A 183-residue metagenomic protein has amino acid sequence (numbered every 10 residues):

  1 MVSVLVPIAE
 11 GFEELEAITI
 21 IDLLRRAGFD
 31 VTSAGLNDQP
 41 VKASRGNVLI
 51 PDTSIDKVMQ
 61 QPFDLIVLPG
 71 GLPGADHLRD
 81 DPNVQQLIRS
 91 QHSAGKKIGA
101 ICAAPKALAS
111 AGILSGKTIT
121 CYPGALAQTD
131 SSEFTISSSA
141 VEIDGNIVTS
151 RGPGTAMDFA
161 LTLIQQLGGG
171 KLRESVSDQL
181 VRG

Functional and structural regions predicted by a protein language model:
M1-I98, A107-S110, S115-G116, Q128-S138 (+1 more regions): Extended, subdomain-level signal for the structured scaffold at the beginning of enzyme domains
I101-C102: Short, thiol/selenol-centered motifs that function as redox-active sites or metal-ligating centers
I119: Anionic-ligand binding patches
P123-A127: Short, acidic/turn-prone active-site loops that include or flank metal/cofactor- and phosphate-binding residues
I143: Cytochrome P450 catalytic-domain "roof"
